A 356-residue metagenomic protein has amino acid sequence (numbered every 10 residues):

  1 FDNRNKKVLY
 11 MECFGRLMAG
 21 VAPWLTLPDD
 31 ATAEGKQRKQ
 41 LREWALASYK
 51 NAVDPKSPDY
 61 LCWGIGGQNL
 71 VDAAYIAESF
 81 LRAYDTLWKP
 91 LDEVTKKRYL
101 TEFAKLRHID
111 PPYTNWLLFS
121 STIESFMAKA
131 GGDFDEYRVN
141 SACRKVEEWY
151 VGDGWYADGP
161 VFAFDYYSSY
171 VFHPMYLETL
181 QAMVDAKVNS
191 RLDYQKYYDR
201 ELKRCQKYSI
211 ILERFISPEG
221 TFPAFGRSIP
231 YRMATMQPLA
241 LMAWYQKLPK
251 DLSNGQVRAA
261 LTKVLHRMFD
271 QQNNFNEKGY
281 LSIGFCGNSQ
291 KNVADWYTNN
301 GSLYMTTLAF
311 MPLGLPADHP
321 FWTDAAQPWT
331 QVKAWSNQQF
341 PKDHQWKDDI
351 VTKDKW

Functional and structural regions predicted by a protein language model:
F1-K50, N337-W356: Extreme N-terminal leader/anchor segments
K6, I65, D295: Generic anion/oxyanion-binding catalytic loop in active/binding sites
Y10, V21-W24, R38-L202, R214-Q237 (+1 more regions): Aromatic-lined, polymer-binding surfaces characteristic of secreted/periplasmic polysaccharide-degrading enzymes
G20, F162-G284, N288-D318: Long, repeat-rich segments with strong aromatic
D29-A33, W88, K187, D318-A325: Structured alpha-helical bundle/scaffold domains in large eukaryotic membrane-trafficking regulators
L308-W356: Extended hydrophobic packing segments that form well-structured cores
